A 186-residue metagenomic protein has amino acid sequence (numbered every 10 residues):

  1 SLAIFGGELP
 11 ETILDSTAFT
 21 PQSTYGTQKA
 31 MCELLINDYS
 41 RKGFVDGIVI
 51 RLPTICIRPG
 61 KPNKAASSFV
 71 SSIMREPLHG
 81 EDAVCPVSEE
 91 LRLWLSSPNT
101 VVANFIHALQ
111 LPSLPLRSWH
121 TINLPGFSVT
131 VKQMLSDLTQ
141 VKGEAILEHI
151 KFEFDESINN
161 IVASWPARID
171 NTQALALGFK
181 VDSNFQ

Functional and structural regions predicted by a protein language model:
S1-S23: Conserved Rossmann-fold NAD(P)-dependent oxidoreductase catalytic core, especially the SDR/UDP-sugar
A3-I4, I55-I57, V129: Conserved sequence/active-site signature of Rossmann-fold short-chain dehydrogenase/reductase
G7, T20-I48, L78-H79: Active-site Tyr-X1-5-Lys
Q22, P53-S67, V87-T100: Glycine-rich "substrate-gating" loop/helix at the edge of Rossmann-like oxidoreductase active sites
I55, S71-P86, G143-F152: A short C-terminal helix-loop "cap" of Rossmann-like NAD(P)-dependent dehydrogenase/epimerase domains
V70-V84, L91-W119: Alpha-helical substrate-binding/gating segment
N104, A108-N159: Mid/C-terminal beta-alpha module of Rossmann-like enzyme folds, strongest in SDR-family dehydrogenases/epimerases
N159-Q186: C-terminal amphipathic/interface module of NAD(P)-dependent oxidoreductases and related NAD-binding regulators
